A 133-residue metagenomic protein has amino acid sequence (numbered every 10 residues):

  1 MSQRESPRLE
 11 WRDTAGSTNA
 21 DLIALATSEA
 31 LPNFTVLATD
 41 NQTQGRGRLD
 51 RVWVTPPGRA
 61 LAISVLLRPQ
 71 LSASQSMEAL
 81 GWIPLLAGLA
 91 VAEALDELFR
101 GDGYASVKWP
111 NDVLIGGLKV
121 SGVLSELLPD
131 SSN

Functional and structural regions predicted by a protein language model:
M1-R100, K119-S121, L127-P129: N-terminal lobe of the biotin/lipoate ligase/transferase fold
Y104: Glycine-rich ATP-binding loops of the HATPase_c
V107-I115, K119-L124: Glycine- and Gly-Pro-enriched alpha-helical subdomains that act as flexible, kink-prone "lid/hinge" or packing modules
S132-N133: Short, acidic (Asp/Glu-rich) active-site segment that either coordinates a divalent metal cofactor
